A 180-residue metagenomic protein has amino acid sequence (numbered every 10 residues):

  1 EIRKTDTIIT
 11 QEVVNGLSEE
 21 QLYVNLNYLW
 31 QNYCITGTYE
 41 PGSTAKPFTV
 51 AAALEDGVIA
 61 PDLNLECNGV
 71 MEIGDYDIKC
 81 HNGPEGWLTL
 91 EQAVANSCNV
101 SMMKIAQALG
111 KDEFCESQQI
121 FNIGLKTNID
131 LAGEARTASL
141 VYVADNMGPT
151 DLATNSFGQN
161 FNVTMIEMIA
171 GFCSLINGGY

Functional and structural regions predicted by a protein language model:
E1-S43, F48-Y180: Beta-lactam-recognizing serine transpeptidase/beta-lactamase-like catalytic domain environment
